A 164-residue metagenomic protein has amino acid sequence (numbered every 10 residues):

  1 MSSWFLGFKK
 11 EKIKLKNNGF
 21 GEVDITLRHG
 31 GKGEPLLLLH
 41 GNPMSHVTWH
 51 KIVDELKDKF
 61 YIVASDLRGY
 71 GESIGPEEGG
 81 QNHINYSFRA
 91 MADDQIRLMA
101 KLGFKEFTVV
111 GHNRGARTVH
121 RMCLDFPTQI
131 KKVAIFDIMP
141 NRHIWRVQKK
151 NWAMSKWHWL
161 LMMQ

Functional and structural regions predicted by a protein language model:
S2-N17, I25, K32-P35, Y70-V110 (+1 more regions): Flexible "cap/lid" subdomain of the alpha/beta-hydrolase fold that forms the substrate-access gate
G30, L39-G41: The conserved beta1-alpha1 loop
L36-L38, I62: Hydrophobic beta-strand anchors of alpha/beta hydrolase catalytic cores
G41, D66, N113: Catalytic nucleophile serine of serine hydrolases, specifically the conserved "nucleophile elbow" pentapeptide
P43-K51, I62: Serine-hydrolase catalytic-loop signature spanning alpha/beta hydrolases and amidase-signature enzymes
K51-F60, K101: A short, Lys/Arg-enriched amphipathic alpha-helix followed by its capping loop at the start of a domain
L56-E77: Conserved alpha/beta-hydrolase
